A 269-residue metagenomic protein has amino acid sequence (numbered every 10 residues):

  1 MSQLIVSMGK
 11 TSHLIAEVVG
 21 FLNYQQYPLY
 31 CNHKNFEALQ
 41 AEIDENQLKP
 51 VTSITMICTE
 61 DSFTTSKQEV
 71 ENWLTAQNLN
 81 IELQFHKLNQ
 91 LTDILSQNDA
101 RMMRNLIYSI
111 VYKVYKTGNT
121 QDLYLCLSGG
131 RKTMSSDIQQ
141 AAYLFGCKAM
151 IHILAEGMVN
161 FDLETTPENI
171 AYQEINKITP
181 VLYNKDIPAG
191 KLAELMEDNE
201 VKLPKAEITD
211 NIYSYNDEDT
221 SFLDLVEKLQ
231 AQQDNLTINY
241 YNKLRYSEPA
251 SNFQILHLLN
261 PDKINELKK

Functional and structural regions predicted by a protein language model:
M1-D122, S136-K269: Long, low-complexity, Lys/Arg-enriched
L125: Conformationally flexible catalytic loops at phosphate/diphosphate-handling active centers
